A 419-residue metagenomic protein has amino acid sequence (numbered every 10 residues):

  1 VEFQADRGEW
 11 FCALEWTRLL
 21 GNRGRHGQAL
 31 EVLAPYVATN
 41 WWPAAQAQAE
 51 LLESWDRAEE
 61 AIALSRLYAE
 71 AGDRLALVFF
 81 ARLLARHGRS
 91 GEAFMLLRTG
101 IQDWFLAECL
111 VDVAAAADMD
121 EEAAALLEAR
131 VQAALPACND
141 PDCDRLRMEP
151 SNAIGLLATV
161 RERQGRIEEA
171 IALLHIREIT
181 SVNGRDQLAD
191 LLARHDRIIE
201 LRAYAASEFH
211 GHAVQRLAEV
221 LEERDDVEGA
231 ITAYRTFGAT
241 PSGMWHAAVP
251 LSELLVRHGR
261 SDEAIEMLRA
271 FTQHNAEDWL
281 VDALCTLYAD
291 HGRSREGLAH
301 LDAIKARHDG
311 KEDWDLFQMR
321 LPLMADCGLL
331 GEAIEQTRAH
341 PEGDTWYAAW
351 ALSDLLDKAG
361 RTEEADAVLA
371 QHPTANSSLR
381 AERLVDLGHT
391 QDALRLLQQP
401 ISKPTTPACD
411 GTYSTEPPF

Functional and structural regions predicted by a protein language model:
V1-D6, F11-R23, E53, A213-E222 (+1 more regions): Alpha-helical segment of the N-proximal tetratricopeptide repeat
V1-Q4, R25-Y36, R57-Y68, R89-I101 (+9 more regions): Alpha-helical repeat scaffolds
F3-Q4, A133-M148, A306-K311: Flexible helix-coil transition and linker loops at the boundaries of alpha-helical arrays
R7-L14, T39-Q46, A71-V78, I101-C109 (+11 more regions): Generic helix N-cap/helix-start motif at coil->alpha-helix transitions
F209-G211, A218-E222, F237-R257, E263-K358 (+1 more regions): Eukaryotic tandem repeat interaction scaffolds
T362-E363, A367-F419: C-terminal non-catalytic interaction modules
